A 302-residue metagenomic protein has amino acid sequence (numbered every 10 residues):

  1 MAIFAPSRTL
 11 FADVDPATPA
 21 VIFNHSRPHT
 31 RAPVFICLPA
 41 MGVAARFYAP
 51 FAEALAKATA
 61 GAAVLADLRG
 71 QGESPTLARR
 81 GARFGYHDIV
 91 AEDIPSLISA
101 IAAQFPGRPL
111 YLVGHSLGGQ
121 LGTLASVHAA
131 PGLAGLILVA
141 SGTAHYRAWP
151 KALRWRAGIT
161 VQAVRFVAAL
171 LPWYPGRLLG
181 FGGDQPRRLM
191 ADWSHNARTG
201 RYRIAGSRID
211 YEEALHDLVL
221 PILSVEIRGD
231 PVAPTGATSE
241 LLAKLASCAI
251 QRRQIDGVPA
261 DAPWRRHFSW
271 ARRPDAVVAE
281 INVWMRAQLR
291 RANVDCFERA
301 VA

Functional and structural regions predicted by a protein language model:
M1-H25: N-terminal cap/lid segment of alpha/beta-hydrolase-fold proteins
A40-V43: Active-site glycine-rich loops that stabilize anionic/oxyanionic intermediates across multiple enzyme folds
A45-F47, A52-A78: Conserved alpha/beta-hydrolase
R83-A102: Alpha/beta-hydrolase active-site loop
V113-R201: Alpha/beta-hydrolase-fold enzymes
L218, S224-E226: Short beta-strand/loop motif that positions the catalytic acidic residue of the alpha/beta-hydrolase fold
P234-K244: Short alpha-helix in the alpha/beta-hydrolase fold that links the catalytic acid
Q254-A302: Catalytic active-site module of serine/aspartate enzymes centered on a nucleophile-bearing elbow/loop
